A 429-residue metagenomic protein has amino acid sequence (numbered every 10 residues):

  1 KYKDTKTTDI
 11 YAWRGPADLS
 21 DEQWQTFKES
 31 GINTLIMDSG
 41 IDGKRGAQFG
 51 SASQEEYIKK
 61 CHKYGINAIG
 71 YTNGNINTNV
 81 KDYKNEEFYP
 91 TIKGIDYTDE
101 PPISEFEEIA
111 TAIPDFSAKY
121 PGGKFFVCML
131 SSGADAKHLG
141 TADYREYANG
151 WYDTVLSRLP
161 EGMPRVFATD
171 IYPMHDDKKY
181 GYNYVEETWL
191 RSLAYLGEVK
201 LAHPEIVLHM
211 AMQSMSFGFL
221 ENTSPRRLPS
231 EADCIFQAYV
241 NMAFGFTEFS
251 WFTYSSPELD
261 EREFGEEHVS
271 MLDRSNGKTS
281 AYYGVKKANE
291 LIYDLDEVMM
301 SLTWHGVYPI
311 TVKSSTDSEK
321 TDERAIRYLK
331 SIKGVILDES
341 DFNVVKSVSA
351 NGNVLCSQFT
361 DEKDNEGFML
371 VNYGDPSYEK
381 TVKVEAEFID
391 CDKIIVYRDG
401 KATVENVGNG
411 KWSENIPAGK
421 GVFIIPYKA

Functional and structural regions predicted by a protein language model:
K1-K428: Glycan-processing catalytic domains of CAZymes
